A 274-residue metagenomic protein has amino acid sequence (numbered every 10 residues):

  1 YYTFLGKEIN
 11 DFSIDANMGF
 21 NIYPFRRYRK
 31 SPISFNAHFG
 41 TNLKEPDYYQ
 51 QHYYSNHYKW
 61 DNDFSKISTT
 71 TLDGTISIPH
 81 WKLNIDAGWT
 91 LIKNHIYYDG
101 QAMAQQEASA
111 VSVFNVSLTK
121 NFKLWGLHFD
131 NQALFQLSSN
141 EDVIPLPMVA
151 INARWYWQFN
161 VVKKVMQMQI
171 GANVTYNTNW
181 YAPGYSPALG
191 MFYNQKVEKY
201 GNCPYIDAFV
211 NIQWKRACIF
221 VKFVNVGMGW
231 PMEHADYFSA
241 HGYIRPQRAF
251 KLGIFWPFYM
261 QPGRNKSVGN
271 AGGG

Functional and structural regions predicted by a protein language model:
Y1-G274: Exposed, low-structure sequence patches enriched in small/polar residues
